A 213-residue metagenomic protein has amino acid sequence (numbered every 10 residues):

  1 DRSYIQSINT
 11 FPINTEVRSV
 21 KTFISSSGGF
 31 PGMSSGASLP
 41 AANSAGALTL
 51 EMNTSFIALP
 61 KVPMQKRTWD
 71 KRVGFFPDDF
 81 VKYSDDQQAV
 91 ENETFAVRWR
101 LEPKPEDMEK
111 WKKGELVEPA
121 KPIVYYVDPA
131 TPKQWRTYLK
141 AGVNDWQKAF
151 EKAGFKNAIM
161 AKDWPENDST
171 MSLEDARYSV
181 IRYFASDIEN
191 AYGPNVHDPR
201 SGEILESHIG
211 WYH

Functional and structural regions predicted by a protein language model:
D1-T131, A149, A153, W164-H213: Auxiliary tRNA-acceptor-end handling modules of aminoacyl-tRNA synthetases
A130-A158: Zn2+-dependent metallopeptidase catalytic core
